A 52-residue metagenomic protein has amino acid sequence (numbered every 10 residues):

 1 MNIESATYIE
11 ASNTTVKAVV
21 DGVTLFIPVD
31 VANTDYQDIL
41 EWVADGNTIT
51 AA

Functional and structural regions predicted by a protein language model:
M1-A52: Interaction-interface detector
